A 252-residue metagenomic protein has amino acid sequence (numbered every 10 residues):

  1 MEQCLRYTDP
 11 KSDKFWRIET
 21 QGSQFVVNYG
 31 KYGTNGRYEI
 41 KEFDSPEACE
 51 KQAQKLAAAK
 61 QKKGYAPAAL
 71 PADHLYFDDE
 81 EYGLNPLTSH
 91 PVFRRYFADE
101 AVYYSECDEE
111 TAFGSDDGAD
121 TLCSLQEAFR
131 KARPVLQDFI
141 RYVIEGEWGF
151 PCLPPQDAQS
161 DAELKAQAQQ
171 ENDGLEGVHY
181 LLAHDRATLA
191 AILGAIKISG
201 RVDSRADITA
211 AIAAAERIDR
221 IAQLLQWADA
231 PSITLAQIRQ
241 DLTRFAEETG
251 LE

Functional and structural regions predicted by a protein language model:
M1-R6: Short, hydrophobic/aromatic-rich segments at coil-to-beta transitions
P10-S12: A charge-rich, low-complexity, intrinsically flexible signal that marks solvent-exposed coils, linkers, repeats
K14-E39, E106: Short aromatic-glycine-(Arg/Gly/Cys) micro-motifs in beta-strand/loop hairpins
D44-K62: A short, charged, amphipathic alpha-helix used as a generic interaction element across diverse proteins
K63-L75: Intrinsically disordered, low-complexity charged/polar segments
D73-Q126: N-terminal leader/targeting peptides and immediately adjacent processing regions
Y180-G200, R239: Amphipathic alpha-helical elements of HEAT/ARM-like alpha-solenoid repeat scaffolds that form extended
A214-E252: Eukaryote-biased recognition of C-terminal alpha-helical segments
